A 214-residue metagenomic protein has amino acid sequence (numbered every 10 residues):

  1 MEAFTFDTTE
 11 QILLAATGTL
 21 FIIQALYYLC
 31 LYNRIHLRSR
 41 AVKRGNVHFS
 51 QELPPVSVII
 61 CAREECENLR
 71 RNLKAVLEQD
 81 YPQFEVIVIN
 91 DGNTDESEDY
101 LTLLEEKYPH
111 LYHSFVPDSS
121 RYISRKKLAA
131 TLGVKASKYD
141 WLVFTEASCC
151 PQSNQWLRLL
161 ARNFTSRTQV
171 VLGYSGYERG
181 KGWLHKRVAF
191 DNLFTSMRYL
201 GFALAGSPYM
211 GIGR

Functional and structural regions predicted by a protein language model:
M1-S50: N-terminal membrane-anchoring/stem segments of glycan-assembly enzymes
L31, Y108-A129, G133-K135, Y139 (+1 more regions): Long helical/loop segments within the catalytic core of UDP-sugar-dependent glycosyltransferases, especially the large
R40-K43, E65-E78: Short, well-formed alpha-helical segments that are part of the catalytic scaffolds of diverse glycosyltransferases
P54-S57, E85: Cell-envelope/extracellular polymer assembly enzymes that use nucleotide-activated donors
N72, S97, Q152-L157: Acidic donor-diphosphate engagement hotspot in glycosyltransferases and nucleotidyltransferases that stabilizes
L73-S119: Acidic donor-binding segment of Leloir-type glycosyltransferases
G92-T94, R121, S148-P151, E178: A short, conserved beta-strand element in the Rossmann-like catalytic core that flanks the donor/metal-binding loop
Y139-C150: Short beta-strand-to-loop acidic/aromatic patch adjacent to the donor-nucleotide binding site
